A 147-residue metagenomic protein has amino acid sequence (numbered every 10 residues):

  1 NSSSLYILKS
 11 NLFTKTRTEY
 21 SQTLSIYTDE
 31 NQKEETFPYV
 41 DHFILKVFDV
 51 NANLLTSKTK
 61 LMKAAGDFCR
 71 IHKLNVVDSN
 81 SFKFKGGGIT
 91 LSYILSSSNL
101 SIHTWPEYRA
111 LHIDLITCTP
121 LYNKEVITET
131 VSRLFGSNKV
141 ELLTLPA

Functional and structural regions predicted by a protein language model:
S3-A147: Polybasic/polar functional segments that serve as interface/processing modules
